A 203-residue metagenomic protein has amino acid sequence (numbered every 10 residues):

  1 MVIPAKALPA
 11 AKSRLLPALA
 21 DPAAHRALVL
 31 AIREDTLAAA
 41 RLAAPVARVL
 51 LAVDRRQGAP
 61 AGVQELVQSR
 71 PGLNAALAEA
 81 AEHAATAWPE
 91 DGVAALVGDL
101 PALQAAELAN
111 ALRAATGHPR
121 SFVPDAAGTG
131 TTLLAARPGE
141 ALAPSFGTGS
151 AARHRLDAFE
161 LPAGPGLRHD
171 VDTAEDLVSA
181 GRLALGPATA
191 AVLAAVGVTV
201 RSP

Functional and structural regions predicted by a protein language model:
M1-L15: N-terminal nucleotide-binding beta1-loop-alpha1 segment
L15-A24, E65-L66: Short glycine-enriched, charge-decorated loop/helix-capping segments at active-site entrances that position
A27-V46: A short, N-terminal amphipathic alpha-helix
L51-G58: Short, polar loop motifs at secondary-structure junctions
A61-G92, F146-A152: Short phosphate-binding loop-to-helix
V97-P101: The conserved acidic donor/metal-binding loop of glycosyltransferases
A102-R182, P203: Conserved core of the sugar-phosphate nucleotidyltransferase
P187-P203: Charge-dense polyanion-binding interfaces
